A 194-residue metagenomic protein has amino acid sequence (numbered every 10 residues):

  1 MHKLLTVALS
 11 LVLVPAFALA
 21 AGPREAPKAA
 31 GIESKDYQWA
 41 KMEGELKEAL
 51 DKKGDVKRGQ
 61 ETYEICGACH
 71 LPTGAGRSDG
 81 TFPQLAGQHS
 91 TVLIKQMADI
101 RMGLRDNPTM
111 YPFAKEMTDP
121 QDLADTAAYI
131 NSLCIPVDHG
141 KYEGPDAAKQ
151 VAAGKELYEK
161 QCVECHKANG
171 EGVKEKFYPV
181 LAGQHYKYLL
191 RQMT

Functional and structural regions predicted by a protein language model:
H2-S10, V14: Sec-dependent signal peptide recognition, specifically the positively charged N-region followed immediately by
A16-A20: Sec/Tat signal peptide C-region and signal peptidase I cleavage site
A21-A30, R77-Q84, I100-L133, D138-G144 (+1 more regions): Axial heme c-ligation environment in periplasmic c-type cytochrome domains
E25-Y63, S78-D79, N131-L157, K174-F177: Electrostatic cytochrome c docking/interface patches
E43-M102: The feature marks the first
G59, E64-P72, T126, I130 (+2 more regions): The canonical Cys-X-X-Cys-His
S90, I94-A98, A124-A127, N131 (+3 more regions): An amphipathic alpha-helix signature
V151-A182, K187, R191: Conserved small-residue-rich
